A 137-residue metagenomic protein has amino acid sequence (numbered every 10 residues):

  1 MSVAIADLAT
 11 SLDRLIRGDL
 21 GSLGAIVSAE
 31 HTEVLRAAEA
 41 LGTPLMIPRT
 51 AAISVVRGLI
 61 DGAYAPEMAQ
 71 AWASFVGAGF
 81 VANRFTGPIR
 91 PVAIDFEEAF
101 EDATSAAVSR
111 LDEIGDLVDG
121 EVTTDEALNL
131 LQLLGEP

Functional and structural regions predicted by a protein language model:
M1-P137: Acidic, Ser/Pro/Thr-rich low-complexity regulatory regions and the short amphipathic helical interaction modules they
